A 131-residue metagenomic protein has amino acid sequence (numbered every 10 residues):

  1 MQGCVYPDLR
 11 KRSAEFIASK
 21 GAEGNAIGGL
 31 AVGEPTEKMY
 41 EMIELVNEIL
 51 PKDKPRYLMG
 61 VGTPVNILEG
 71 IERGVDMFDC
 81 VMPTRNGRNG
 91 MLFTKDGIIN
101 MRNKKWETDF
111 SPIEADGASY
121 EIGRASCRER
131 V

Functional and structural regions predicted by a protein language model:
M1-E114: Glycine-rich phosphate/ribose-binding loops and adjacent secondary-structure elements that form binding surfaces
G117: Cys/His-enriched microdomains
E121-V131: Residue-level detector of conserved catalytic or cofactor/ligand-binding positions in enzyme active sites
